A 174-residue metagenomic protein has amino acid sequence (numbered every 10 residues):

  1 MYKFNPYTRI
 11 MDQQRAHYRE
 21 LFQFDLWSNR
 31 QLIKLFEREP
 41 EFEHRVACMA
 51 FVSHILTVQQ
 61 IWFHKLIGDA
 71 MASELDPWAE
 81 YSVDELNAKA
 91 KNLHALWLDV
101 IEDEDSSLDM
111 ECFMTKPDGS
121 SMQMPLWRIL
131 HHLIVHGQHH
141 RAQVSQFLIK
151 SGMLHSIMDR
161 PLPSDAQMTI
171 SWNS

Functional and structural regions predicted by a protein language model:
F4-I10, R19-D76, D118-S174: Short, contiguous alpha-helical
M71-M110: Helix-adjacent hinge/juxtasegments
F113: Metal-centered catalytic cores of metalloenzymes
